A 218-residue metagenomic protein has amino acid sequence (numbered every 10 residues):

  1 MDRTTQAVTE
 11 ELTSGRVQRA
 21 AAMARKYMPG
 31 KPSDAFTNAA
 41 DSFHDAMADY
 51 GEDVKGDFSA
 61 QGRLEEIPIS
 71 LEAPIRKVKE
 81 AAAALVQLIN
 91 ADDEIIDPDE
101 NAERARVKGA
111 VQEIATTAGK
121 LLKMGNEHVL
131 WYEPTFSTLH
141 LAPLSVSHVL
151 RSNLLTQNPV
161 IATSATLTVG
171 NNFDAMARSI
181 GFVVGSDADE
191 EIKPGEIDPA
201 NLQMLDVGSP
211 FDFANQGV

Functional and structural regions predicted by a protein language model:
M1-V218: Conserved coupling segment at the C-terminus of the helicase ATP-binding
